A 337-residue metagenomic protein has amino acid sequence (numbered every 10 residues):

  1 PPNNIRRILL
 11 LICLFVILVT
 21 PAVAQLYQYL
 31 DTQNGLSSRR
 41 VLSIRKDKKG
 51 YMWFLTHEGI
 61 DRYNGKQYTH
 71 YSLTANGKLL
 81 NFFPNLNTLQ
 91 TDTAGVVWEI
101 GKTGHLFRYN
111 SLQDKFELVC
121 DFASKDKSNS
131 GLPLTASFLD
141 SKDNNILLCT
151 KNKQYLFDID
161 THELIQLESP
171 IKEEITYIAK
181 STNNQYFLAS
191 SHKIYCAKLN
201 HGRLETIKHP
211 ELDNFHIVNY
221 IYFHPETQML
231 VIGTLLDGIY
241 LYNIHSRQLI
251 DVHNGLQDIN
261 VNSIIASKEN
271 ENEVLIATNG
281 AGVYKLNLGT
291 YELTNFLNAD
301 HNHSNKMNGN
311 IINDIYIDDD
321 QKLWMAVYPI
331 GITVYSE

Functional and structural regions predicted by a protein language model:
P1-E337: Carboxylate-rich, polar loop motifs that coordinate divalent cations or form catalytic acidic clusters
